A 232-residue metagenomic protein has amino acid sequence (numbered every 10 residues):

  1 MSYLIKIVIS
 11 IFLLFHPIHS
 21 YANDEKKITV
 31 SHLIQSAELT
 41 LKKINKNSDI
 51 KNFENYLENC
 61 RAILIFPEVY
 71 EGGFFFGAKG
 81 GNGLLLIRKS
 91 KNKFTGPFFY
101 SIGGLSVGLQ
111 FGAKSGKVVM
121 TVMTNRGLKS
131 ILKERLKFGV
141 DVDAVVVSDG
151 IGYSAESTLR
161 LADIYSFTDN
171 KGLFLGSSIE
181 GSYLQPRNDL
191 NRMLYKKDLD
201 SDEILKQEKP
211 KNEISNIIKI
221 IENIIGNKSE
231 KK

Functional and structural regions predicted by a protein language model:
S2-S10: Sec-dependent signal peptide recognition, specifically the positively charged N-region followed immediately by
N23-K232: Small-residue-enriched, tightly packed secondary-structure blocks
